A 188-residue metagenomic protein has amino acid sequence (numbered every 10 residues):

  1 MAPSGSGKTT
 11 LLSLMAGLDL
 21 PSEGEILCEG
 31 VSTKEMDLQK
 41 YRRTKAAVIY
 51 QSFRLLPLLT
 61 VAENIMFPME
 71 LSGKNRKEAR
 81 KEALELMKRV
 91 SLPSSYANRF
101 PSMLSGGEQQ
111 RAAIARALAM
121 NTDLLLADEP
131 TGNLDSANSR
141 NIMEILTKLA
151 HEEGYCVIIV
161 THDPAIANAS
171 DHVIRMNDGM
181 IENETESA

Functional and structural regions predicted by a protein language model:
A16: Helix-to-loop junction immediately C-terminal to a conserved catalytic motif
G24-T33: Conserved ABC transporter NBD signature motif
T33-A47: ABC ATPase NBD coupling module
L59-F67: Short coil-to-helix segment of the ABC ATPase nucleotide-binding domain corresponding to the Q-loop/switch region
K77-S95: Conserved ABC ATPase "signature" region
R99-L104, E108-Q110: Conserved ABC ATPase signature
N121: Conserved catalytic motifs of ABC-family nucleotide-binding domains
